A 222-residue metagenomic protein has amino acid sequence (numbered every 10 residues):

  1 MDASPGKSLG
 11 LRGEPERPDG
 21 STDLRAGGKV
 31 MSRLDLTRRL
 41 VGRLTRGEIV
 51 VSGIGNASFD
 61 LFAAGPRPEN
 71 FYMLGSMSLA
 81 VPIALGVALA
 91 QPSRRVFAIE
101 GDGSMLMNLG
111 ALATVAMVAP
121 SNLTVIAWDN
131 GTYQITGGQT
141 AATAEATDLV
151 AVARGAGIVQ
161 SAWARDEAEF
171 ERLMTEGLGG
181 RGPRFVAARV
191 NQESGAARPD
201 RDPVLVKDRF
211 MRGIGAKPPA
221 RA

Functional and structural regions predicted by a protein language model:
M1-D2, G6, G10, E14 (+5 more regions): Glycine/aspartate-rich loop-and-adjacent alpha/beta segment that forms the canonical ThDP
D23-M77: Active-site diphosphate/adenylate-binding microenvironment
E48-V50, R94-A98, L123, G180-A188: Generic beta-sheet signal
V50-I54, Y72-G75, A98, A162-R165 (+1 more regions): General beta-strand structural signal in soluble alpha/beta enzymes
I54-A57, N130-T132, R189-S194: Glycine-rich beta-alpha junction loops
D60-D129: Thiamine diphosphate
L109-V118, T124, I135-V152: Active-site-proximal loop->helix
T140-E176: Conserved thiamine diphosphate
